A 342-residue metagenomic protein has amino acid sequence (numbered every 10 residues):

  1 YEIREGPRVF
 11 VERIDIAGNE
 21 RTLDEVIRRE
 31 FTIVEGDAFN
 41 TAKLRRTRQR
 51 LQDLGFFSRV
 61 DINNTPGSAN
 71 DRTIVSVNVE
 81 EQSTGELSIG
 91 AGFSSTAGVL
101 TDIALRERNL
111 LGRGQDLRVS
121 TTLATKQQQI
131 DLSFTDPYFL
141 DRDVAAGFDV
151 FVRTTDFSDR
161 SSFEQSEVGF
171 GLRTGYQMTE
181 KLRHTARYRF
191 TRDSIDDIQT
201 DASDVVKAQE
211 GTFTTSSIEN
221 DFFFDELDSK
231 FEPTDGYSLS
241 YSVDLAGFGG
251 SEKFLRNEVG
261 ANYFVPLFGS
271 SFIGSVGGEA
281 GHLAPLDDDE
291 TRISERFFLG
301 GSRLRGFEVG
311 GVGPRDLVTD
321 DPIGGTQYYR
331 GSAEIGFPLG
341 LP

Functional and structural regions predicted by a protein language model:
Y1-S95, A104, R118-Y138, N257-G260 (+1 more regions): Periplasmic polypeptide-binding modules associated with outer-membrane biogenesis and secretion
R4, N78-E80, R106-R108, D131-P137 (+8 more regions): Transmembrane beta-barrel domains of outer membrane proteins
E12-R13, D53, S68, E86 (+3 more regions): C-terminal outer-membrane beta-barrel translocator/porin domains of Gram-negative envelope proteins and their
F31, G85-S95, T101-I103, E107-A124 (+4 more regions): Transmembrane beta-strand segments that form the barrel wall of outer-membrane beta-barrel proteins
F57-S58, G85-L87, G98, L110-L117 (+5 more regions): Repeated loop/turn-to-beta-strand initiation elements of outer-membrane beta-barrel proteins
V60, V75, L87-I89, T101-I103 (+9 more regions): One face of beta-strands
F93-L100, V119-I130, S158-Q165, T212 (+2 more regions): Solvent-exposed loop/turn segments connecting transmembrane beta-strands in outer-membrane beta-barrel proteins
Q128-E210: Transmembrane beta-barrel wall of Gram-negative outer-membrane proteins
